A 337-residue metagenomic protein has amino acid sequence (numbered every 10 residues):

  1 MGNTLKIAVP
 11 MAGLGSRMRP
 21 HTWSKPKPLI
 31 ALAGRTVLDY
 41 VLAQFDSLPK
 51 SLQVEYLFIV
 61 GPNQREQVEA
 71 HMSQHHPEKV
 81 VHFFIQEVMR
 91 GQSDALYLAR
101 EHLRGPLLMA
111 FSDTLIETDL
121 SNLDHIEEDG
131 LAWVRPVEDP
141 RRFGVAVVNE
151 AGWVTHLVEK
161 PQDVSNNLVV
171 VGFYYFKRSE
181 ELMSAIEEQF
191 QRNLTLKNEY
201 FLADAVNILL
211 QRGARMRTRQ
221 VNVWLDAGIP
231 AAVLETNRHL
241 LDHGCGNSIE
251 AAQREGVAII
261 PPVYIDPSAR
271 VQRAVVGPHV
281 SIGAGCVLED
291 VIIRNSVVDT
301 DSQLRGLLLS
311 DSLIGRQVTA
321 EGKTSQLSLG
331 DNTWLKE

Functional and structural regions predicted by a protein language model:
M1-A12, R17, W23, I30-A31 (+5 more regions): Conserved N-terminal catalytic core of the sugar/cofactor nucleotidyltransferase
G13, D113, P136, I229: Active-site glycine-centered loops adjacent to acidic/histidine catalytic or metal-binding residues that shape
M18, V68-M72, L182, I186 (+1 more regions): Hydrophobic packing residues within well-ordered alpha-helices of enzyme cores
P28, V80-H82, W153, R215-R217: Conserved beta-strand segments of alpha/beta enzyme cores
L29, A146-V148, T218: A structural signal for short hydrophobic beta-strand segments in well-ordered beta-sheet cores
L57-G61, V134, V297, L313: Short internal beta-strands
L115-N193: Conserved core of the sugar-phosphate nucleotidyltransferase
E188-E337: Left-handed beta-helix
